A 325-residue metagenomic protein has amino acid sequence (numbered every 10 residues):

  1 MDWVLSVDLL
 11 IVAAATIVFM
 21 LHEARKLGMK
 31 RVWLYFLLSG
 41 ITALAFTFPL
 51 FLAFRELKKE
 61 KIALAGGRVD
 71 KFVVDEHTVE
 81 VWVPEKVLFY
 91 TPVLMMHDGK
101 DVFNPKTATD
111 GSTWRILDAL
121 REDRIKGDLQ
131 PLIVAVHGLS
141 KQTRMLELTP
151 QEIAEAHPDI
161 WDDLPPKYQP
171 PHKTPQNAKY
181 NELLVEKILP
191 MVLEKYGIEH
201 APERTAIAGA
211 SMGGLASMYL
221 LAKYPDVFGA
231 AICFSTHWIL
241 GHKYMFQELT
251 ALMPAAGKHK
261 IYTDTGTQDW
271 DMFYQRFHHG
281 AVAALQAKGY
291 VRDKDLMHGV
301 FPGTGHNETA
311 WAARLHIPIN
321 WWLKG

Functional and structural regions predicted by a protein language model:
D2-A13: Interfacial helix-start motif at the membrane-water boundary
A13-A24, T47-E56: Membrane-cytosol interface at the C-terminal ends of transmembrane alpha helices in small multi-pass membrane proteins
F19-Y35: Membrane-helix boundary connector in multi-pass membrane proteins
A24, A43, P318: A residue-level signal for conserved active-site and pocket-lining positions in enzyme catalytic cores
K26-L27, S39-G40, E122-G127: Short, charge-rich binding segments
Y35-A53: Hydrophobic, aromatic-rich membrane-embedded alpha-helical segments
K61-G325: Non-catalytic cap/lid and distal C-terminal segments of serine-dependent acyl enzymes
